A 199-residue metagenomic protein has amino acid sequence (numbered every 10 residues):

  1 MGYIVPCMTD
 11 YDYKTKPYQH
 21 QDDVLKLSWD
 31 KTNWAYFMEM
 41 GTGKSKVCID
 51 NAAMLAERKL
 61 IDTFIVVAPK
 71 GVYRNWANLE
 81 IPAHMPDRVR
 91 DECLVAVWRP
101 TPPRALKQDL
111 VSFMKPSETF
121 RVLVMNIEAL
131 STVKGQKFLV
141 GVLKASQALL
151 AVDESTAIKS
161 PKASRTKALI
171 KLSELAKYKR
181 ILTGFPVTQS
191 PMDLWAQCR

Functional and structural regions predicted by a protein language model:
M1-N33, M38, T42-R165, K171-K177: SF2 helicase/translocase NTPase motor core, specifically the RecA-like lobe 1 inter-motif segment between Walker
E39-G41, A176-P191, R199: Conserved helicase ATPase motor motifs in RecA-like P-loop NTPase domains
I49, E80-I81, S190-R199: PAPS/PAP-binding and catalytic site of the sulfotransferase fold
